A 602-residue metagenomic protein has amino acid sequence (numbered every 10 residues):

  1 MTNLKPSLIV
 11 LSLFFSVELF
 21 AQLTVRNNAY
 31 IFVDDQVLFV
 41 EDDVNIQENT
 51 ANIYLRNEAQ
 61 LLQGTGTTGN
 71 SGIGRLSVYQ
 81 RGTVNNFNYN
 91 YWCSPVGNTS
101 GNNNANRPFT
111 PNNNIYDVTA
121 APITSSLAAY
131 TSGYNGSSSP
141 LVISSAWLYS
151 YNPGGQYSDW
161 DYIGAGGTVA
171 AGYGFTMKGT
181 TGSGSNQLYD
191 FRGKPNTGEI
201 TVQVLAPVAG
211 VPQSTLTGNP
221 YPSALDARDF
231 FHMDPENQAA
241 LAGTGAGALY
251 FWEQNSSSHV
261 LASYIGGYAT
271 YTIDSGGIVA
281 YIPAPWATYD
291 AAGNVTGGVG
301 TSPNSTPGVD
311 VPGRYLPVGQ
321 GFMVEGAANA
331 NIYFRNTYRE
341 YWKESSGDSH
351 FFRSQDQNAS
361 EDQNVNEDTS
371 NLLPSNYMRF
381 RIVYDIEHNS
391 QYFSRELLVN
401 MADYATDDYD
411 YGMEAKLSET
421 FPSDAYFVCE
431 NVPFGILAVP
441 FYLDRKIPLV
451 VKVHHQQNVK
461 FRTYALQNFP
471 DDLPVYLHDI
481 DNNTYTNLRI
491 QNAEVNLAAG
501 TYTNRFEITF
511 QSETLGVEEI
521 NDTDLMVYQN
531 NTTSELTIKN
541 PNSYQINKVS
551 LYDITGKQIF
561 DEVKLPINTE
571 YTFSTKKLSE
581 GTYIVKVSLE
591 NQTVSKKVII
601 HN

Functional and structural regions predicted by a protein language model:
M1-N27, T514-E518, K557, T572 (+1 more regions): Bacterial Sec-dependent N-terminal signal peptides
Q22-N85, Y189-G198: Extracellular beta-helix/beta-solenoid repeat scaffolds
E48, N57-A59, F87, C93-V96 (+3 more regions): Glycine-rich, histidine-containing beta strand-loop boundary motifs that form or position
A59-N113, V202-A206, V211-S223: Extracellular, surface-exposed repeat architectures
Y89-P122, D229-E236, Q456-F469: Surface-exposed beta-strand/loop patches in extracellular or lumenal glycoproteins
P95-A206: Extracytoplasmic redox metalloprotein regions
Q156, Y162-A165, V169-A170, M177 (+3 more regions): Compositionally biased Ser/Thr/Gly- and acidic/asparagine-rich, proline-interspersed low-complexity stretches
